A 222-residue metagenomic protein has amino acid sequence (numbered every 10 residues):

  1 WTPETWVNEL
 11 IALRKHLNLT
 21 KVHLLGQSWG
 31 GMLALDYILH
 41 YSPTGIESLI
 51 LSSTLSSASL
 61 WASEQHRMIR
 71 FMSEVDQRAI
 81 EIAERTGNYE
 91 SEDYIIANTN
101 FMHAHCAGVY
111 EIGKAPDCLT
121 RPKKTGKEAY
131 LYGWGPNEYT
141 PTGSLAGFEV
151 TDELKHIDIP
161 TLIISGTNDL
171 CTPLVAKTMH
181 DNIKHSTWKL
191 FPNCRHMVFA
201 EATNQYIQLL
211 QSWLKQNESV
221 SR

Functional and structural regions predicted by a protein language model:
T2-L10, T172, F199: Conserved donor sugar-nucleotide recognition element shared by glycan-biosynthetic enzymes
E4-V22: Conserved acidic catalytic loop of the alpha/beta-hydrolase fold
K15-K21, P43, D158-I159, H185: Active-site acidic short loop of glycosyltransferases
T20-E64: Conserved hydrolase catalytic core segment
R70-I159: Alpha/beta-hydrolase
T151-C194: Conserved loop-alpha-helix segment in the C-terminal half of the alpha/beta-hydrolase fold that carries the catalytic
H185-R222: Catalytic active-site module of serine/aspartate enzymes centered on a nucleophile-bearing elbow/loop
